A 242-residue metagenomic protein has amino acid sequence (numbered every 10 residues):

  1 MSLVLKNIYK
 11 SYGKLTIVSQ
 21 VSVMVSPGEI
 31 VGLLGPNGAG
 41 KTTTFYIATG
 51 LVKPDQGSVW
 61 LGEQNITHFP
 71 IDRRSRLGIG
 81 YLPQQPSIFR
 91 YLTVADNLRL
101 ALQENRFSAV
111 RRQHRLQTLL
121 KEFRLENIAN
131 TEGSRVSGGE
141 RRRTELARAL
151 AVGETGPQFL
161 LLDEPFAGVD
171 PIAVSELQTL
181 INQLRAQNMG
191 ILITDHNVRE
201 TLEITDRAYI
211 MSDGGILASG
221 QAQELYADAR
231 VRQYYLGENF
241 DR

Functional and structural regions predicted by a protein language model:
L3-L5, V18: Conserved structural motif at the start of ABC-family nucleotide-binding domains
G13, V31, F69, L92-R111 (+2 more regions): ABC-type ATPase nucleotide-binding domains, specifically the catalytic core motifs of the NBD
L34-P36: The feature captures the beta-strand-to-loop junction immediately N-terminal to the Walker
T49: Helix-to-loop junction immediately C-terminal to a conserved catalytic motif
N65-Q85, A109-Q113, A129-N130, A186 (+1 more regions): ABC ATPase NBD coupling module
T67-H68, L119-R135, G153-T155: Conserved ABC nucleotide-binding domain
V110-I128, T179-N182: Conserved ABC ATPase "signature" region
